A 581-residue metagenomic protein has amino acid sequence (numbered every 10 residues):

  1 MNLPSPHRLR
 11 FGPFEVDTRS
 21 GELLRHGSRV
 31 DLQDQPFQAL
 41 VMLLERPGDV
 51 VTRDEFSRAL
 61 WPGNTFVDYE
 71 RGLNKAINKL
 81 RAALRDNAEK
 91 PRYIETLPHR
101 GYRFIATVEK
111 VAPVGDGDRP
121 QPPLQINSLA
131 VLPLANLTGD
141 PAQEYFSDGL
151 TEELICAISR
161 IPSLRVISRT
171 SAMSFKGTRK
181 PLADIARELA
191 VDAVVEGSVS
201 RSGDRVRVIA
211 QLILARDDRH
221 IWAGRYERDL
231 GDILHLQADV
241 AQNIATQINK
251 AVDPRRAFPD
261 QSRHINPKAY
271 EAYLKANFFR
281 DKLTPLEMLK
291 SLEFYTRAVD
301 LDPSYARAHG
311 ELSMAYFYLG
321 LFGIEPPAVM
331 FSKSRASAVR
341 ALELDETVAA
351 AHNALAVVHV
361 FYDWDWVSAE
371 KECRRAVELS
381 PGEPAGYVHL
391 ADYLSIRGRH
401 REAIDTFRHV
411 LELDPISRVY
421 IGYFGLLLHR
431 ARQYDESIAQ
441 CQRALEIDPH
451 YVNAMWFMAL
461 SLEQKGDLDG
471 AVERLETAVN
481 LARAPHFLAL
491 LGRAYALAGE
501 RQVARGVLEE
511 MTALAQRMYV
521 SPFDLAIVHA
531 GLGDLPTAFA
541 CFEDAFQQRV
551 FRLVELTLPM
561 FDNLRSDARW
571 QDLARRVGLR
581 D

Functional and structural regions predicted by a protein language model:
L3-R10, D17-T18, E22-D31, Q35-V67 (+8 more regions): Acidic, proline/glycine-rich low-complexity intrinsically disordered segments
P36-A39, L80, P522: The N-cap/first-turn positions of alpha helices within or immediately adjacent to helix-turn-helix DNA-binding domains
A82, E89-Q121, L212-L214, I265-L274: A short linear beta-strand->loop->alpha-helix hinge motif most characteristic of winged-helix/helix-turn-helix
S334, V479-P485, E543-V550, G578: TPR/TPR-like (Sel1-like) alpha-helical repeat modules
L468, L497-G506, L535, L564-D581: Alpha-helical linker/edge segments of TPR/alpha-solenoid repeat scaffolds and analogous pre-/post-domain helices
L491-G499, L553-A568: TPR/TPR-like alpha-solenoid helical repeat scaffolds
L508-P522: Generic long, charged, amphipathic alpha-helical segments
H529, D534-D562: C-terminal structured "cap/appendage" subdomains that terminate the fold
